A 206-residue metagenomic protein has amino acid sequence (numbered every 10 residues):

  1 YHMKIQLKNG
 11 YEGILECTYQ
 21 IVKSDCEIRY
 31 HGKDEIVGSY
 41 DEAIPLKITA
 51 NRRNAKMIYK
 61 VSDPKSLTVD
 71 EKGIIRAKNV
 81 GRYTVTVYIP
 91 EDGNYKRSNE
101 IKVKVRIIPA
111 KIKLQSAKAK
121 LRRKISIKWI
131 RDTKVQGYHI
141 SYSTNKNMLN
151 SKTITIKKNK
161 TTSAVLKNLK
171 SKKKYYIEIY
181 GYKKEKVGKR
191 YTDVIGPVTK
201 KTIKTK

Functional and structural regions predicted by a protein language model:
Y1-K111, L121: Solvent-exposed beta-strand/loop surfaces, strongest in extracytoplasmic domains of secreted and cell-surface proteins
R53-M57, Q136-Y138, Y175: Short beta-strand/loop motifs in extracellular/secreted proteins, especially within beta-sandwich accessory domains
K60-S62, S141-N145, Y180-Y182: Predominantly extracellular/luminal cell-surface or secreted proteins
I108-K134, S171, G188-K206: Pro/Thr/Ser/Gly-rich low-complexity, intrinsically disordered linker/stalk tracts
I127-W129, I140-S141, L166, I177-I179: An aromatic-rich alpha-helical recognition segment common to small helix-rich domains
T133-I154: Extracellular low-complexity, O-glycosylation-prone stalks/linkers
K160-A164: Short S/T/G- and acidic-enriched coil/turn segments that sit immediately N-terminal to beta-strands in beta-sandwich
L166-K189: Beta-strand-rich modules
